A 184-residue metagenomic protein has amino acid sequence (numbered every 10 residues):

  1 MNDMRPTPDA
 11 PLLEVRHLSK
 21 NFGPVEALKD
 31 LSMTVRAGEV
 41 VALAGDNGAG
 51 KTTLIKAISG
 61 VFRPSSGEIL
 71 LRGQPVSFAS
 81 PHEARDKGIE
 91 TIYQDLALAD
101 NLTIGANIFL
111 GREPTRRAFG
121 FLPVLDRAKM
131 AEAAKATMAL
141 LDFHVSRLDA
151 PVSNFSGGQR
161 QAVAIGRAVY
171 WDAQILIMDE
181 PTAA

Functional and structural regions predicted by a protein language model:
N2-A184: Glycine-rich phosphate-binding loops of nucleotide-dependent enzymes
